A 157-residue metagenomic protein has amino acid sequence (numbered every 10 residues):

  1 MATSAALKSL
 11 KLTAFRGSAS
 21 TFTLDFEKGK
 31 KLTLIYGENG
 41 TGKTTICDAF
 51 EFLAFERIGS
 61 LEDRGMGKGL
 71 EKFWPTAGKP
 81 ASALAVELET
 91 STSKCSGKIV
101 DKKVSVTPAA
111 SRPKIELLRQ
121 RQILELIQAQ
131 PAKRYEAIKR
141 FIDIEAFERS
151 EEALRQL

Functional and structural regions predicted by a protein language model:
M1-D101: Extreme N-terminal "head/tail" segments of very large remodeling/mechanoenzyme assemblies
L32-T33, G78-L157: Extended, charged alpha-helical "arm/stalk" segments used for dimerization and assembly in large NTPase-driven machines
